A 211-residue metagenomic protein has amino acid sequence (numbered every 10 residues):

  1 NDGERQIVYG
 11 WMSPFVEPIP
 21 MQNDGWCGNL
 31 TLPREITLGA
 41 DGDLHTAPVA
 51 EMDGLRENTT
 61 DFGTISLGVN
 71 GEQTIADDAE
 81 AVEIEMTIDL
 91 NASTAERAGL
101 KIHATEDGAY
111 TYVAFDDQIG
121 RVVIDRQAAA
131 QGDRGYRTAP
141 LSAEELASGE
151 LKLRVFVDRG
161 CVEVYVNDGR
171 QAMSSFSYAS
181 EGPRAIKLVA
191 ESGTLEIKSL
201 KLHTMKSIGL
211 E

Functional and structural regions predicted by a protein language model:
N1-E211: Beta-rich accessory regions
